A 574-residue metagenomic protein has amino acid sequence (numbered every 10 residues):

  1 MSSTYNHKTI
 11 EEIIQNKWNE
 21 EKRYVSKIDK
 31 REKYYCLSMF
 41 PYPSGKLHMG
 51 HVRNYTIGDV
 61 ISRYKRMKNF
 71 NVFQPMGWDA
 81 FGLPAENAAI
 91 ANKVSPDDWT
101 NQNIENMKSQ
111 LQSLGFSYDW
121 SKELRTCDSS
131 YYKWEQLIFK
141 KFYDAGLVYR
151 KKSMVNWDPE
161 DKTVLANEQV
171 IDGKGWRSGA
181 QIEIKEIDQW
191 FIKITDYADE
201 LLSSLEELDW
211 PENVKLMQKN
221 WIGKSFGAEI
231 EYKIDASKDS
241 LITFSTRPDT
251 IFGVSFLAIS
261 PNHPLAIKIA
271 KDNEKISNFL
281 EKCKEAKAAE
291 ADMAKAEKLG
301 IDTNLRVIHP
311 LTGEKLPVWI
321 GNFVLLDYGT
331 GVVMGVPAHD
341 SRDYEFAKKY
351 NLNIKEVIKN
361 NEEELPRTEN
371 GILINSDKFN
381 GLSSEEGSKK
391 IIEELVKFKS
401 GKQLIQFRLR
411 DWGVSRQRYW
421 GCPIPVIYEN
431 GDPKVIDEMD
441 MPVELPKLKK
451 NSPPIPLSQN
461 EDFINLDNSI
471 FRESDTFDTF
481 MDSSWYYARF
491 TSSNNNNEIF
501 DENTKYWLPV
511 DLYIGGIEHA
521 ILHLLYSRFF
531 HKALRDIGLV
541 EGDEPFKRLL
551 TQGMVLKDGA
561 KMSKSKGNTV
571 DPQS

Functional and structural regions predicted by a protein language model:
M1-L37, R66-P75, D98-N106, W210 (+2 more regions): Conserved oxyanion/phosphate-binding beta-strand-loop segments in alpha/beta enzyme cores
T4, I13, K17-E21, A91-T243 (+3 more regions): Residue patterns forming the tRNA-binding/recognition surfaces of aminoacyl-tRNA synthetases and related DALR
I10, Q15, I194-S225, V254 (+2 more regions): Amphipathic alpha-helical
S26-V94, E123-I138, S245-T246, P310-D343 (+1 more regions): N-terminal catalytic cores of NTP/NDP-binding nucleotidyl/phosphoryl-transfer enzymes
Y42-F73, I171-W176, Y328-H339, E345-I358 (+1 more regions): Conserved active-site neighborhood of enzyme catalytic/cofactor-binding cores
G58, N71, H263-E363: Catalytic alpha/beta core of large soluble enzyme barrels
F279-N304, V357-E362, K378-E385, K389-K397 (+3 more regions): Conserved catalytic alpha/beta cores of large enzymes that bind or transform nucleotide phosphates and polynucleotides
